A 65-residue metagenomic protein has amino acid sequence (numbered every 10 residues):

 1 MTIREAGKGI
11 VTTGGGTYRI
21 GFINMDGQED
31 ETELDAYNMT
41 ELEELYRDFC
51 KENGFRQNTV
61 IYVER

Functional and structural regions predicted by a protein language model:
M1-I3, G21, D48: Ser/Thr/Pro/Gly-rich low-complexity, intrinsically disordered segments
M1-T17: Short N-terminal "domain-start" leader segments that mark the transition from disordered tails or signal peptides into
T2-A6, K51-R65: Short, mixed-charge low-complexity intrinsically disordered segments
Y18-N24: A short beta-strand micro-motif
Q28-T40: A short, exposed loop/beta-hairpin motif centered on an aromatic-Gly-Thr core
Y37-Q57: A short, charged, amphipathic alpha-helix used as a generic interaction element across diverse proteins
